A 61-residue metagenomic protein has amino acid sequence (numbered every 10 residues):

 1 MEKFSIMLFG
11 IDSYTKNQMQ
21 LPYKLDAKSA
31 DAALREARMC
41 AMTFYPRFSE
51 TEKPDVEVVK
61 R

Functional and structural regions predicted by a protein language model:
M1-L21: Short aromatic-glycine-(Arg/Gly/Cys) micro-motifs in beta-strand/loop hairpins
M7-F9, D26-K28, V59-R61: A structural detector for beta-sheet-dominated domains
N17-A32: A short, exposed loop/beta-hairpin motif centered on an aromatic-Gly-Thr core
M39-R61: Short, mixed-charge low-complexity intrinsically disordered segments
